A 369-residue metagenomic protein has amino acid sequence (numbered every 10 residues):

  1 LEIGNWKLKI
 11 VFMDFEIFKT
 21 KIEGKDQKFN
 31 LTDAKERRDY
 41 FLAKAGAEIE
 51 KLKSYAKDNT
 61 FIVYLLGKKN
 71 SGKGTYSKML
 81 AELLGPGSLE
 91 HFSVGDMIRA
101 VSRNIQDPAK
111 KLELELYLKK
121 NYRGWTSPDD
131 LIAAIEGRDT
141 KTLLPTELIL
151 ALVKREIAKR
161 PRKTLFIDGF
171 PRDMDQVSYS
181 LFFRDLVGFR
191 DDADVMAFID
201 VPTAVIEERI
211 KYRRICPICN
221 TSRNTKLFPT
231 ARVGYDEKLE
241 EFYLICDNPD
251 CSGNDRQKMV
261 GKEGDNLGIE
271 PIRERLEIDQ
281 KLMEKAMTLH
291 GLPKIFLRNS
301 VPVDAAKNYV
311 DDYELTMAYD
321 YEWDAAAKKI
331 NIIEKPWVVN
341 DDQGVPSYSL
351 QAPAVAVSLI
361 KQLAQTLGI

Functional and structural regions predicted by a protein language model:
L1-L8: Short polybasic linear motifs
K9-I369: Glycine-rich phosphate-binding loop of ATP-dependent small-molecule kinases
